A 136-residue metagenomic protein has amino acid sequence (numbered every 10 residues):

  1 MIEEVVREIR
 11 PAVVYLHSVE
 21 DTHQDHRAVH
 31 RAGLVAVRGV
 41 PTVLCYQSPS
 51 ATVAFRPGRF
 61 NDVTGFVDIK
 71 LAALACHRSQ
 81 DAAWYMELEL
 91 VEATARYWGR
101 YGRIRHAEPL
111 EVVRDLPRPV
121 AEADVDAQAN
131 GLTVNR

Functional and structural regions predicted by a protein language model:
M1, V5, A32-G39, T94-Y97: Alpha-helical structural signal in soluble globular domains
M1-D21, H26-V29: Proline-aspartate-enriched helix->loop->beta-strand connector
E8, V13, V40-T42, S48-R136: The feature marks non-catalytic terminal segments
H23-A36, P41-S48: Anionic-ligand binding region
